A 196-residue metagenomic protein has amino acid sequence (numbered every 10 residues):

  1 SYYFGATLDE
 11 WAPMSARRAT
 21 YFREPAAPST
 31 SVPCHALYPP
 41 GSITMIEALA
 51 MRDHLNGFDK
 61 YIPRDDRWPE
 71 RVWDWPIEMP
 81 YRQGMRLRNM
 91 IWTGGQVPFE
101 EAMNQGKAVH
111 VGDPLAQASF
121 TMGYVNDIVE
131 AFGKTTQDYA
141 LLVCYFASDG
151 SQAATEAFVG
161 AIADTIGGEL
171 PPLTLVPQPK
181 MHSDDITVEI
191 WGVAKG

Functional and structural regions predicted by a protein language model:
F4-A140, F146-G196: N-terminal presequence-like segments and the immediate start of the first folded domain
